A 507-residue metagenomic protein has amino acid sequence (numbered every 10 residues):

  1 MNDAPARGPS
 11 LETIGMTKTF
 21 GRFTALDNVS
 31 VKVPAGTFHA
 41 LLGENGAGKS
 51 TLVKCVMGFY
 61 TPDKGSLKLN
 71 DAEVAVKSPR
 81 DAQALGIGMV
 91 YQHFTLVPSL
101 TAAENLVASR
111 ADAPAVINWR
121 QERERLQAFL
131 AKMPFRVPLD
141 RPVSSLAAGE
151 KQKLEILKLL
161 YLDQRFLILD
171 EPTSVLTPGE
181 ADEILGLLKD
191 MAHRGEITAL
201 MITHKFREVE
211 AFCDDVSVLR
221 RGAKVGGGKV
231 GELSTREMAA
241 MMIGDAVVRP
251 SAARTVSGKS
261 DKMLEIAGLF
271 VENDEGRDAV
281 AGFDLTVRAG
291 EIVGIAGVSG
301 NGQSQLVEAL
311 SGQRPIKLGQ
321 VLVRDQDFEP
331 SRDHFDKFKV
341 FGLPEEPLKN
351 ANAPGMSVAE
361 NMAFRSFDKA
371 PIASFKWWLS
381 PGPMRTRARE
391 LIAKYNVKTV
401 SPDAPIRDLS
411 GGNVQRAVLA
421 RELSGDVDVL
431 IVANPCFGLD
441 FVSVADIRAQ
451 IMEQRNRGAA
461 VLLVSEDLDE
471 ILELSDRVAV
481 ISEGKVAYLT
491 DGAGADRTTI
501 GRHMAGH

Functional and structural regions predicted by a protein language model:
N2-H507: Glycine-rich phosphate-binding loops of nucleotide-dependent enzymes
